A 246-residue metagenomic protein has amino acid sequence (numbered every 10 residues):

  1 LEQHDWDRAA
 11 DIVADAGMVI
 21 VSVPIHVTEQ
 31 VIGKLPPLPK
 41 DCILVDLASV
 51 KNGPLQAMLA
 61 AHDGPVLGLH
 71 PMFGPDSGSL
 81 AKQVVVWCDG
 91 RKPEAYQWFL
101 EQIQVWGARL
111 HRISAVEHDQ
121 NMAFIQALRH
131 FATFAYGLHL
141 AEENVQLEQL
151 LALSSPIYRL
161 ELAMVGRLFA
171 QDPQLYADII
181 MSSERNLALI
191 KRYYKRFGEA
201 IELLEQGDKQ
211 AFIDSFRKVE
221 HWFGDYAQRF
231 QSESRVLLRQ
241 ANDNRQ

Functional and structural regions predicted by a protein language model:
L1-R8: NAD(P)-binding Rossmann-fold cofactor-contacting core
A9-L38: Rossmann-like NAD(P)-binding element
I12, Q30-G33, E94-E101, G137-L147: Short, basic, helix/turn surface patches
D15, D41, A81-Q83: A glycine-biased structural micro-motif
I20-V21, V45, W87: Redox-cofactor binding/interface segments in oxidoreductases and associated redox assembly factors
L35-P54: ADP-ribose/adenylate-binding Rossmann-like module
V50-I113, D119-M122: Rossmann-fold dinucleotide-binding core
R112-R245: An accessory alpha-helical subdomain
